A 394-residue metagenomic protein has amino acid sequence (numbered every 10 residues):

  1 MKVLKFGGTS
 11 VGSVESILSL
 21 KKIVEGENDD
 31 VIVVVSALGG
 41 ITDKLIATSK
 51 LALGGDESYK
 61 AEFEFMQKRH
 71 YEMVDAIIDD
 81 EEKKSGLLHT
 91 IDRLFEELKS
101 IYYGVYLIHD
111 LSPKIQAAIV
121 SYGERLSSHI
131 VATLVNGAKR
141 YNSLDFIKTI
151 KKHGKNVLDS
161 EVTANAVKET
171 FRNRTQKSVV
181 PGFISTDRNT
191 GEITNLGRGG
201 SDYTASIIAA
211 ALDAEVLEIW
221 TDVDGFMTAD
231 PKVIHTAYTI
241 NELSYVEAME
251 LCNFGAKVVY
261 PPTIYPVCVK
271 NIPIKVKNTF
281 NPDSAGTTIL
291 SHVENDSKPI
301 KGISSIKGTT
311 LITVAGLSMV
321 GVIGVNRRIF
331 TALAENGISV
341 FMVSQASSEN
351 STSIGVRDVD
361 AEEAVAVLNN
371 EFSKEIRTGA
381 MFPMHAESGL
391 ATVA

Functional and structural regions predicted by a protein language model:
M1-V259, I264: Nucleotide/pyrophosphate-binding catalytic subdomain
K2, A138, S178, T194 (+5 more regions): A broad, low-specificity signal marking well-ordered, structured residues that form hydrophobic/aromatic
F6, S36, Y141, V180-G182 (+7 more regions): Generic beta-strand/beta-sheet core signal
D29, I272, I338: Short phosphate-binding/catalytic loops that engage adenosine nucleotides
V35-T42, I46-L53, E64, M227 (+4 more regions): Terminal amphipathic helices with adjacent charged low-complexity linkers/tails
A164-T170, P261, V276, K298-K301 (+1 more regions): Intrinsically disordered, low-complexity boundary segments flanking structured domains
S284-A394: A conserved regulatory-domain signal marking ACT and ACT-like small-molecule sensing domains and adjacent regulatory
